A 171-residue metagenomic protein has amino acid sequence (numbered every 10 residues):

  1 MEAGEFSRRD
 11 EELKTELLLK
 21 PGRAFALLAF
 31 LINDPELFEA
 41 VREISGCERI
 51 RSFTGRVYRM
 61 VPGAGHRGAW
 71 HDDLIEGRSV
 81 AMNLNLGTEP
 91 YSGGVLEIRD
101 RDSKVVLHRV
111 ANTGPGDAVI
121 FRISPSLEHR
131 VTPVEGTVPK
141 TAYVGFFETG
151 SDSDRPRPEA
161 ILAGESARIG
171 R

Functional and structural regions predicted by a protein language model:
M1-I44: Non-heme Fe(II)/2-oxoglutarate
L27-N33, I75, R109-N112, G136: Aromatic-acidic/polar surface patches that form glycan- and anion
F30, E43-R49, H71-E76, T88: Short, conserved, surface-exposed binding loops centered on an aromatic residue
G46-R56, S92: A short coil-to-beta-strand element that immediately follows conserved catalytic motifs
R59-L74: Conserved short histidine dyad/triad with adjacent acidic residue
W70, T88-R171: Catalytic core of Fe(II)/2-oxoglutarate
A81-N85: Eukaryotic charged/polar low-complexity linker/IDR segments
